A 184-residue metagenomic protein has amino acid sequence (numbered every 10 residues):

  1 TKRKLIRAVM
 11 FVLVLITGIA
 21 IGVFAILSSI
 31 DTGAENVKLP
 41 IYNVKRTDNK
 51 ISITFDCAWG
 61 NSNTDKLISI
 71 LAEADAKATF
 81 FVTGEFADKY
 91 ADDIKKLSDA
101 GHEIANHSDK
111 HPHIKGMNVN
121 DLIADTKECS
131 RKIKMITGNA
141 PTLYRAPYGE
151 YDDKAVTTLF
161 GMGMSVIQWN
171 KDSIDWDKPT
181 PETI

Functional and structural regions predicted by a protein language model:
T1-T17: N-terminal Sec-pathway targeting helices
I16-I26: Hydrophobic alpha-helical membrane-insertion segments, chiefly the h-region of N-terminal signal peptides
D31-I114, D121, D125, S130-K132 (+1 more regions): Active-site beta->alpha N-cap acidic-glycine motif
Y90, G116, D153, K178: Short Asp/Glu-rich motifs
G116, I123-G138, A155-G161: Soluble catalytic domains of enzymes that build or remodel membrane lipids, polysaccharides, and related
N139-L143: A short coil-to-beta-strand element that immediately follows conserved catalytic motifs
E150, V156-I184: His/Asp/Glu-enriched short active-site or ligand-binding loop at hydrolase and phosphoryl-transfer sites
